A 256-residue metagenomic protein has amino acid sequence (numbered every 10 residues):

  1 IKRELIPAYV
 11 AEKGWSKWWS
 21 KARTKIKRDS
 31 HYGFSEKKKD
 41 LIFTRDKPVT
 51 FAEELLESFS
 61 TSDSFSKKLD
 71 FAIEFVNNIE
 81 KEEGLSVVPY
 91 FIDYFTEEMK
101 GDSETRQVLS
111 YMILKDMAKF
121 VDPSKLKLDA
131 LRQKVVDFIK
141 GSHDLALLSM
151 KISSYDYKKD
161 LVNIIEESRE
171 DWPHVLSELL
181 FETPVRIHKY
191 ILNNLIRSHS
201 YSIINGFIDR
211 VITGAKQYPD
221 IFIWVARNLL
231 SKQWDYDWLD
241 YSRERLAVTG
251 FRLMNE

Functional and structural regions predicted by a protein language model:
I1: Non-catalytic nucleic-acid-binding interfaces of large nucleic-acid enzymes and RNP effectors
E4-G14: Short helix-coil junctions and helix-kink-helix linkers
K13, K17, K39, S66 (+1 more regions): OB-fold/S1-family RNA-binding modules
S20-E57: Charged low-complexity interaction tracts in eukaryotic proteins
E53-D63, I208, I212-Q217: Amphipathic alpha-helical assembly segments used for oligomerization, scaffolding, or translocation
L55-G84: Leucine-rich, amphipathic alpha-helical/linker segments
V88-E97, M117-E256: Non-catalytic all-alpha helical scaffold/repeat segments
G101-D102: Flexible helix-coil transition and linker loops at the boundaries of alpha-helical arrays
